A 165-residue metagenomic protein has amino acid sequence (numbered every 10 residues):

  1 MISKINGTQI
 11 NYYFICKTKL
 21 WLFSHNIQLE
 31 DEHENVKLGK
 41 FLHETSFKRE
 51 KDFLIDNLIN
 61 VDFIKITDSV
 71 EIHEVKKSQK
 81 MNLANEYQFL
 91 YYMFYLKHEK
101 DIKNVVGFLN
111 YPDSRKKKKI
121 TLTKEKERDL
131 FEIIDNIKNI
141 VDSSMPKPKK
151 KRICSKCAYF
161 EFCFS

Functional and structural regions predicted by a protein language model:
M1-K48: Solvent-exposed, charged helical/coil patches that constitute nucleic-acid or partner-interaction surfaces
S3-F14, K51-I59, K97-N104: Short N-terminal helix-initiation segments at or just after the protein's N-terminus
I10, C16-L20, S144-S165: Cysteine-cluster motifs in flexible loop/terminal segments that predominantly coordinate metals
W21-L22, H33, K138, D142-P146: Residue-level signal for secondary-structure boundary elements
W21-L29, L96-K103, S165: Short helix-capping/linker segments at secondary-structure and domain boundaries
E32-D68, M81, R115-L122: Active-site metal-binding core of divalent-cation-utilizing nuclease and nuclease-like domains
I66-V141, R152, E161: Nucleic-acid nuclease catalytic cores
